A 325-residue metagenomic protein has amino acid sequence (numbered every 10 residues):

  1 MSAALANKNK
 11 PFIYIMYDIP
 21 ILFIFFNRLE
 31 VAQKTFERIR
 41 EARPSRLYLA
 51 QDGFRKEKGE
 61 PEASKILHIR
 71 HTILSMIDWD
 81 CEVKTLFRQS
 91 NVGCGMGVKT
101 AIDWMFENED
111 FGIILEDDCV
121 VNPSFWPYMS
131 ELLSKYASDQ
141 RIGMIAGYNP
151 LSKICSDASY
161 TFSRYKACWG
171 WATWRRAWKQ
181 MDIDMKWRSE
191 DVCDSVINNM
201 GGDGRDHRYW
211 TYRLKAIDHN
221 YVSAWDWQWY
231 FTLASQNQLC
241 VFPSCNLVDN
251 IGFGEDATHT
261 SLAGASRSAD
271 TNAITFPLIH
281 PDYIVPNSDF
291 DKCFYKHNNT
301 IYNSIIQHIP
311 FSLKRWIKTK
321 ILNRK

Functional and structural regions predicted by a protein language model:
M1-Y14: N-terminal amphipathic/basic-hydrophobic helices that include classical n-h-c signal peptides and signal-anchor
I13-I114, C119-K325: An acidic/histidine-cluster motif and surrounding catalytic segment that typifies divalent-metal-assisted enzyme active
